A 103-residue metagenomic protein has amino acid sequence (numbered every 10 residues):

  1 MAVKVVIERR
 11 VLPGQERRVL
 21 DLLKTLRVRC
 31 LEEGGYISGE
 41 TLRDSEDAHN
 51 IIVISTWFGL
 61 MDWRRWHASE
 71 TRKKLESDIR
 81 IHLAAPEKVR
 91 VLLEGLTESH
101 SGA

Functional and structural regions predicted by a protein language model:
M1-V3, R18, G34-Y36: Short, flexible segments with low predicted structural confidence
A2-R9, E40-H67: Short, well-ordered beta-strand segments in beta-rich or mixed alpha/beta enzyme and ligand-binding folds
R10-V19: Short, surface-exposed ligand-recognition loops at beta-strand->loop->(often short) alpha-helix junctions that present
R17, M61-W63, S99: Residue-level signal for secondary-structure boundary sites
T25-S38, T56-R90: An amphipathic, aromatic/His-enriched active-site/gating alpha helix that lines ligand/cofactor pockets
S38-H49, S77-A103: Glycine-rich beta-strand-turn "strand-cap" elements at beta-sheet edges
